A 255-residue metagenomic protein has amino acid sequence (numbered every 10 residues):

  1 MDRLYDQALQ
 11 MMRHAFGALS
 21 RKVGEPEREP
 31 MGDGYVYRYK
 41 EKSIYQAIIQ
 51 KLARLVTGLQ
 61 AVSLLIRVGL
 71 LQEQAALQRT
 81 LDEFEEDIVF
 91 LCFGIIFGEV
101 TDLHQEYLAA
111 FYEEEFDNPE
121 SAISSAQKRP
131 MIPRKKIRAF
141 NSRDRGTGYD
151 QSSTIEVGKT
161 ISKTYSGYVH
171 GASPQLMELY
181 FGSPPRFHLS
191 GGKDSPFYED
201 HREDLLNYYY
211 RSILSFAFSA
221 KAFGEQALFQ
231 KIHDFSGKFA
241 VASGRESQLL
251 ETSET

Functional and structural regions predicted by a protein language model:
M1-T255: A cross-kingdom marker of C-terminal helix-rich interaction/assembly modules
